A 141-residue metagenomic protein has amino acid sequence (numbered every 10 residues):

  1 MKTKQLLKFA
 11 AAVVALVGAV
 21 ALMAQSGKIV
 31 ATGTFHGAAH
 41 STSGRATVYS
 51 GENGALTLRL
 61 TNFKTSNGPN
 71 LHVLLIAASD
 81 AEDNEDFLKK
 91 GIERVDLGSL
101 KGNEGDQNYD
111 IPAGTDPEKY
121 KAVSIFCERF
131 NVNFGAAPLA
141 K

Functional and structural regions predicted by a protein language model:
K2-A11: Bacterial N-terminal signal peptides that target proteins for export
A10-A19: Bacterial N-terminal signal peptides
L22-N53, K89-V95: Transition segment at domain starts
S43-N70: Short, surface-exposed binding/anchoring microloops in extracellular/periplasmic proteins
H72-L74: Beta-strand signatures of extracellular beta-sandwich domains
A78-A81: Acidic glycine-/aspartate-rich tracts in secreted/extracellular proteins
D83-I111: An anionic, turn-rich surface loop/hairpin at beta-sheet edges that serves as a generic interaction/coordination patch
P112-G135: Short, exposed beta-strand-loop hairpins at the edges of beta-sheets in extracellular/periplasmic proteins
